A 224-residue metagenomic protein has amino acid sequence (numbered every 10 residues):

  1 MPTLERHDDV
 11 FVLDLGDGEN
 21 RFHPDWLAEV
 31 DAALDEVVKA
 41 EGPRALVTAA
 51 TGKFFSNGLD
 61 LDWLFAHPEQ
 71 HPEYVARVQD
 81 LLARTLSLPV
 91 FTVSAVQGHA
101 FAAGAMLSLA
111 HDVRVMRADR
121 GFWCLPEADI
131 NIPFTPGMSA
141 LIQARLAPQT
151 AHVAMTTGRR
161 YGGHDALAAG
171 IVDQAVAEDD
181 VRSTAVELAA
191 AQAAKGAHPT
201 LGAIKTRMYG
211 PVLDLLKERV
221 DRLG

Functional and structural regions predicted by a protein language model:
M1-A49: Conserved CoA-thioester-binding segment of acyl-CoA-metabolizing enzymes
T48, L107-L109, A166, A185: Hydrophobic/aromatic residues within transmembrane alpha-helices of multi-pass small-molecule transporters
A49-L81: Glycine- (often His-adjacent) and acidic-residue-rich active-site loop that binds/positions the CoA thioester
L82-I130: Glycine-rich beta-to-alpha active-site loop
A102, G158-D165: Acidic, divalent-metal-coordinating active-site segment for phosphoryl/phosphodiester hydrolysis, typified by short
V113, V153, T157-R159, Q174 (+1 more regions): Well-ordered beta-strand positions
M116-R117, P133, L167-R219: C-terminal long alpha-helix characteristic of the crotonase
S139-Q149: Hydrophobic, secondary-structure "cap" segments at the distal end of domains
